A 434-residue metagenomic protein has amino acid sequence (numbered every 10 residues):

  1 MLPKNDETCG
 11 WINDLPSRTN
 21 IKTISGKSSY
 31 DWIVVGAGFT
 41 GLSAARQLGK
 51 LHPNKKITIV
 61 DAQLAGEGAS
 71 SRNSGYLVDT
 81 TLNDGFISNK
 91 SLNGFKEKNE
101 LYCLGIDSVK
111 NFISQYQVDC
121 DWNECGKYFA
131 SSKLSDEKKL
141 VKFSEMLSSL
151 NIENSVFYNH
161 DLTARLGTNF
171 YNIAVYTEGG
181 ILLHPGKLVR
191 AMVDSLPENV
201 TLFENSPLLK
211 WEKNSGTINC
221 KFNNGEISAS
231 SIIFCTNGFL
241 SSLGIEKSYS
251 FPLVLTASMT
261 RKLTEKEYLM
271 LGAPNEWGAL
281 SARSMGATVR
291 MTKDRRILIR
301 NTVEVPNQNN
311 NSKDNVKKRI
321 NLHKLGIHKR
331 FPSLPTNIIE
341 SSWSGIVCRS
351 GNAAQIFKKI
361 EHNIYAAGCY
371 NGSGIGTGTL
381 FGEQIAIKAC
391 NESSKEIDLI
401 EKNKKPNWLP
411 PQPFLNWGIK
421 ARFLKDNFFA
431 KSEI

Functional and structural regions predicted by a protein language model:
M1-W32, K50-L51, K55: Extreme N-terminal leader/targeting segments of oxidoreductases
L2-D6, I12-N13, N83-S88, N111-A191: Flavin (FAD/FMN) cofactor-binding and adjacent substrate-gating region of FAD-dependent oxidoreductase domains
G36-T40, A62: Glycine-rich Rossmann-fold phosphate-binding loop(s) that bind the pyrophosphate of adenine dinucleotide cofactors
G49-R72: Glycine-rich FAD pyrophosphate-binding loop
G68, R72-L101: Glycine-rich active-site loop/strand segments that organize a redox cofactor
G75, Y116-N123, L208-K210, S215 (+2 more regions): Active-site substrate-recognition segment that forms the wall of the catalytic cavity or substrate channel
M146, F170-S230: Helical element adjacent to the flavin cofactor pocket in flavoenzyme catalytic cores
V305-K313, N321, L325-K425: C-terminal catalytic lobe of FAD-dependent flavoproteins
